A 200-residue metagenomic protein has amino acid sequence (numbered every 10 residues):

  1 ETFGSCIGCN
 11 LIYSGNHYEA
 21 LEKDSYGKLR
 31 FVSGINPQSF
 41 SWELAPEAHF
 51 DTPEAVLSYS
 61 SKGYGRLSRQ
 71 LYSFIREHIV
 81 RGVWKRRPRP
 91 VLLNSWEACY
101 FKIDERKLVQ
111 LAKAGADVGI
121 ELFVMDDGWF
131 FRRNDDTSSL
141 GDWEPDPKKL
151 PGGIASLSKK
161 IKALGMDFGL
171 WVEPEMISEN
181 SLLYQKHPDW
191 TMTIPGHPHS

Functional and structural regions predicted by a protein language model:
E1-I75, R81: N-terminal accessory beta-strand-rich subdomains and adjacent acidic, glycine-rich linkers that precede catalytic cores
N16, L21, E43, K62 (+8 more regions): Generic signature of intrinsically disordered, low-complexity segments enriched in small/polar residues
W84-S200: Aromatic-lined carbohydrate-binding/catalytic grooves of carbohydrate-active enzymes
